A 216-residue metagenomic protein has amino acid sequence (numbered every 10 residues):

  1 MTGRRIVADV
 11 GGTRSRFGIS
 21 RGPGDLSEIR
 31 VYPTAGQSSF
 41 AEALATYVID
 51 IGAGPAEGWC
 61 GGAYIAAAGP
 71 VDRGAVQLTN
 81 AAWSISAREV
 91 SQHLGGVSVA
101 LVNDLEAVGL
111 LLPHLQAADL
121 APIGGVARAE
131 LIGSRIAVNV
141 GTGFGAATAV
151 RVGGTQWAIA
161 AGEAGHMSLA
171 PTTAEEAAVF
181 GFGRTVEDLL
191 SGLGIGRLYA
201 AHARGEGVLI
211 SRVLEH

Functional and structural regions predicted by a protein language model:
M1-L26, A137-V152, I195-H202: Gly/Thr-rich phosphate-binding beta-strand-loop-beta motif of the actin/hexokinase/Hsp70
T2-T46, G58, I159-H166: Short glycine-rich, Thr/Ser-proximal phosphate-binding strand/loop in the N-terminal lobe of ATP-dependent enzymes
G22-G24, A81-S84, L115-P122, R151-I159: A glycine- and small-aliphatic-rich helix-loop capping segment at beta-alpha/alpha-beta transitions that lines
A53-L101, L110-D119, A137: Short beta-strand-loop/turn "lid" adjacent to the catalytic site in phosphate-handling enzymes
V99-A129, S211-H216: ATP-dependent carbohydrate kinase catalytic cores
L131-D188: Glycine-rich phosphate-binding loop of actin/hexokinase-like ATP-binding domains
F180-H216: A mobile "lid/hinge" subdomain adjacent to the ATP/sugar-phosphate binding pocket shared across diverse ATP-dependent
